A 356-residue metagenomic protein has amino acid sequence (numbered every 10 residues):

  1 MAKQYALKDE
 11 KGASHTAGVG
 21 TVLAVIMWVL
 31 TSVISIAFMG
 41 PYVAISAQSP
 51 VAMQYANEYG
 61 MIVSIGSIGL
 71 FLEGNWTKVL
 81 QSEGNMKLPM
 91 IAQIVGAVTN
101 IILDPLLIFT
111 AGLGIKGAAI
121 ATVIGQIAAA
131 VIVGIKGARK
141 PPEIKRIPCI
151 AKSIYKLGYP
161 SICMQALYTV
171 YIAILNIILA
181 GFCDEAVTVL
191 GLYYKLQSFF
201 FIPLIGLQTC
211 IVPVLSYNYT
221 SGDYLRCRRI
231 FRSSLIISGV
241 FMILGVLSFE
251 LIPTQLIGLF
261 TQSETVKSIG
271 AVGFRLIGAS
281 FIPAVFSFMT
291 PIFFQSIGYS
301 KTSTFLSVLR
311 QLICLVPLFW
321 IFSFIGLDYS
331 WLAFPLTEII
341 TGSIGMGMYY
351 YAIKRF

Functional and structural regions predicted by a protein language model:
M1-V33, L70-P89, L190-L247, L251 (+2 more regions): Small-residue-rich hydrophobic transmembrane alpha-helices
A24, V63, P89, Q93 (+8 more regions): Residue-level signature of transmembrane alpha-helical cores of multipass secondary-active transporters and flippases
L30-M61, L244-K267, A271: Short membrane-interface helical motifs at transmembrane helix boundaries in multi-pass membrane transporters
V43-P50, L106-G112, T169-F199, Y217-N218 (+1 more regions): Helix-terminus/linker motif at the lipid-water interface of multi-pass membrane proteins
P50-E73, S198, L204, E264-T290 (+1 more regions): Alpha-helical transmembrane segments of multi-pass membrane proteins
P50-Y55, I115-K116, S153-L157, S161 (+4 more regions): Interfacial/gating helices of multi-pass transporter permease domains
A97-A130, P253, Q311-S343, G347 (+1 more regions): Membrane-interface helix-loop junctions in multi-pass transport and translocation proteins
T122, V131-T169, R355-F356: Interhelical loop/hinge segments that connect adjacent transmembrane helices in multipass membrane
